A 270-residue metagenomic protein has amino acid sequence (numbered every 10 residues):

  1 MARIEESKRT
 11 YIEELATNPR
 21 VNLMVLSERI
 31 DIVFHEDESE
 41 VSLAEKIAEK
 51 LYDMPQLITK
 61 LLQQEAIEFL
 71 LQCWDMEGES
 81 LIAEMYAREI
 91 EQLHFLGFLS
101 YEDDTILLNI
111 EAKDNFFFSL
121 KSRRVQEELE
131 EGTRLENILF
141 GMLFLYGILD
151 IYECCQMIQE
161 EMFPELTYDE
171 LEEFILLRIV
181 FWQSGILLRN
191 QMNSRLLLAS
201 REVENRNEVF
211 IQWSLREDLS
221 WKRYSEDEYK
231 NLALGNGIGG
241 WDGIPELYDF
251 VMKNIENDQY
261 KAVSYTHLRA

Functional and structural regions predicted by a protein language model:
M1-E68, C73-E111: Basic helix-extension-helix modules of the SAP/HeH family
V41-E49, Y101-R124, L188-V209: Accessory beta->alpha helical hairpin/"wing" motif in late/C-terminal subdomains of nucleic-acid enzymes
E77-S80, Y146-Y152: Short capping segments at the starts of secondary-structure elements
E89-G97, F163-Q191: Charge-enriched amphipathic alpha-helical scaffolds
K113-F140, N205-S225: Short, amphipathic alpha-helical interaction segments positioned at domain boundaries
N137-G141, E153, M157-M162, F181 (+2 more regions): N-terminal, charged low-complexity regulatory/assembly segments
N207-S264: Structured, charged N-terminal subsegments at the starts of enzyme catalytic cores and at intra-chain domain/subunit
T266-A270: Conserved small/polar residues in nucleotide/adenosyl-binding loops
